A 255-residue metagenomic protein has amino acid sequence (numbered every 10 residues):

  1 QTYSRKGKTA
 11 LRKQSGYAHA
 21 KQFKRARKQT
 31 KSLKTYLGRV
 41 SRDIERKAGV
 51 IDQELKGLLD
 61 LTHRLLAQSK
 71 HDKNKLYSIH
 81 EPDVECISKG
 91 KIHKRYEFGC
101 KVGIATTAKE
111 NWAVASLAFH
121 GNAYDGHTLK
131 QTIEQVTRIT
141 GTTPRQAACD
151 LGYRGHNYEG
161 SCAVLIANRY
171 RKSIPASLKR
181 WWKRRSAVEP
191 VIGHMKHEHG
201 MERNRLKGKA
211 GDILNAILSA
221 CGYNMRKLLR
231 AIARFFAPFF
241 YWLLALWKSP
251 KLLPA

Functional and structural regions predicted by a protein language model:
Q1-R145, L151, Y158: Polybasic low-complexity intrinsically disordered regions
D43, T107, T132-I139, V191-H194 (+3 more regions): Generic, well-ordered alpha-helical scaffold segments in large soluble proteins
K91-K94, K101, K196, K207 (+1 more regions): A general lysine-centric signal
L117-F119, G160-S161, L206-K209, I232-Y241: Composition- and surface-driven signal marking solvent-exposed, interaction-prone regions in large proteins
G141-A210, L214: Helix-centered, glycine/charged polyanion-binding patches within enzymatic domains that contact phosphate-containing
E198, E202-R203, K227-A255: A short, flexible helix-boundary coil/loop motif
